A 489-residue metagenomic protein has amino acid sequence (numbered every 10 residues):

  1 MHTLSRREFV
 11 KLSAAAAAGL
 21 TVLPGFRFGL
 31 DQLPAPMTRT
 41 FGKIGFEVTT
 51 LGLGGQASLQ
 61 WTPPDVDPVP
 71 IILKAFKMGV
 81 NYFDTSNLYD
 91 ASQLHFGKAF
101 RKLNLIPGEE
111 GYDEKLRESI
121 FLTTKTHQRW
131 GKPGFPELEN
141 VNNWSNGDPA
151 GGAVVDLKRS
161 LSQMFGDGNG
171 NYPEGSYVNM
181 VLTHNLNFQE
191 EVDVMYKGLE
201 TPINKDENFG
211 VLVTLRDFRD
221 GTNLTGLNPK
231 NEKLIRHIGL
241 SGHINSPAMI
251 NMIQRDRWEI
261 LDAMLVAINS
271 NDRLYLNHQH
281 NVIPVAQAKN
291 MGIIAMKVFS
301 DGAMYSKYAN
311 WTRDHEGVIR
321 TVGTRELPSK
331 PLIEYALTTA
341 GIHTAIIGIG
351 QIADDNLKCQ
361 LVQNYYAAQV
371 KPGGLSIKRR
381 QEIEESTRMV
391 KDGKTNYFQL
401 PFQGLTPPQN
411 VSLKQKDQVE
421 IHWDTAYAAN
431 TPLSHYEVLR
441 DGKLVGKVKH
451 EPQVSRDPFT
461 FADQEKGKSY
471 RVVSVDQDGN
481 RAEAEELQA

Functional and structural regions predicted by a protein language model:
H2-F121, W130: N-terminal binding-site loop/beta-alpha segment at the start of enzyme catalytic domains that lines or forms
F41, L53, F83, L122 (+4 more regions): Conserved, mostly hydrophobic/aromatic
G54-D65, T126, P136-G152, E316-T324: Active-site mouth loops of central-metabolism enzymes
N142-S270, Q287-I294: Glycine/proline-rich, positively charged, aromatic-decorated active-site loop/lid region on the catalytic face
R257-I260, N281-D417, H422-S434: Structured C-terminal cap/extension of enzyme domains
H435-E465: Recognizes extended acidic, P/S/T-rich segments that occur within or adjacent to Ig-like beta-sandwich modules
F461-G479: Beta-strand-rich modules
Q477-A489: Extracellular fibronectin type III
